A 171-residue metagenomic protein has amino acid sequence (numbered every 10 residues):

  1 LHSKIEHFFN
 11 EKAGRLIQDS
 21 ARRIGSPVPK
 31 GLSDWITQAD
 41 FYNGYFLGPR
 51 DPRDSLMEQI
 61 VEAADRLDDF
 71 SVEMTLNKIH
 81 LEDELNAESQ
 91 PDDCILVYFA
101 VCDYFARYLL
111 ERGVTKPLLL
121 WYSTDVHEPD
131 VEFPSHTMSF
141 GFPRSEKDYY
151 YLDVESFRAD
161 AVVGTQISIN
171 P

Functional and structural regions predicted by a protein language model:
L1-L81: N-terminal leader/targeting segments
S3, S20, S26, S33 (+8 more regions): Generic serine detector
A13, A21, A39, A63-A64 (+4 more regions): A sequence-composition feature that detects small, non-aromatic residues
P27-P29, V61-A64, V101-D103, L118-T124: Short amphipathic alpha-helical surface micro-motifs
R53-D54, E58-Q90, R144-P171: Intrinsically disordered, low-complexity regulatory segments enriched in Ser/Thr/Pro and charged residues
L76-Y108, G113: Long, charged/polar, surface-exposed segments that mediate recognition or autoinhibition
L96, D103-P171: Acidic, proline/glycine-rich low-complexity IDRs
